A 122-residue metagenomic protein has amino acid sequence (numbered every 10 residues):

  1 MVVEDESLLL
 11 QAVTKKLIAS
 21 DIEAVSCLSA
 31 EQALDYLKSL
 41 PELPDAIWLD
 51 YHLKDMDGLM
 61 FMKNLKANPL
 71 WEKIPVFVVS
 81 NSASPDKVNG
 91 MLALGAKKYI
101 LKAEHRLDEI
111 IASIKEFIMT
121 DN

Functional and structural regions predicted by a protein language model:
M1-L8, V13-L17: Conserved acidic segment of CheY-like receiver
D21-S29, Y36: Short hydrophobic/Thr-rich beta-strand motif most characteristic of the beta2 strand and flanking loop of CheY-like
S29, D57-K63: Acidic catalytic/metal-coordinating carboxylates
E42-L53: Active-site beta3 strand of CheY-like receiver
K54, S84: The feature encodes the CheY-like receiver
G58, L92-K98: As written
A103-I114: C-terminal output helix
